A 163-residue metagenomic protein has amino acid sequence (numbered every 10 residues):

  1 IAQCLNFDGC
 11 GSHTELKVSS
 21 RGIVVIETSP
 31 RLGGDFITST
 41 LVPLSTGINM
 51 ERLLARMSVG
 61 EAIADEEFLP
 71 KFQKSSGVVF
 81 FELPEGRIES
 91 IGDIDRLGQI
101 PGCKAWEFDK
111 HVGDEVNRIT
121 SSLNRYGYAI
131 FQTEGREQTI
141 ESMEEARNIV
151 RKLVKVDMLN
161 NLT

Functional and structural regions predicted by a protein language model:
I1-T14, S29-E89: Active-site "cap" helix and flanking loop/linker of ATP-utilizing ligase/carboxylase catalytic domains
L16, G34, Y128-I130: Short secondary-structure boundary segments
S19-S20: Activation-loop N-terminal segment of eukaryotic-like protein kinases
V24-E27: Protein kinase-like catalytic core scaffold
A55-T163: Peripheral (often C-terminal) accessory segments that flank ATP-dependent C-N-forming ligase machineries
